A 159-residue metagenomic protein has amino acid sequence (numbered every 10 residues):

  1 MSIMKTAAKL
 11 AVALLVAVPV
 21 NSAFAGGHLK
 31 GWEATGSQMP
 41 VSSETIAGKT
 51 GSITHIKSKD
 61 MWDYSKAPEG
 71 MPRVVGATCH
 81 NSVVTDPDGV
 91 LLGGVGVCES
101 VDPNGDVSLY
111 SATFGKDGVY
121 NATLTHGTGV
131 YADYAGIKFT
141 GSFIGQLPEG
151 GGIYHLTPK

Functional and structural regions predicted by a protein language model:
M1-L10: Bacterial N-terminal signal peptides that target proteins for export
A11-A13, V20-A23: Cleavable N-terminal signal peptides
F24-K159: Beta-strand-enriched cores of mature, soluble protein domains
